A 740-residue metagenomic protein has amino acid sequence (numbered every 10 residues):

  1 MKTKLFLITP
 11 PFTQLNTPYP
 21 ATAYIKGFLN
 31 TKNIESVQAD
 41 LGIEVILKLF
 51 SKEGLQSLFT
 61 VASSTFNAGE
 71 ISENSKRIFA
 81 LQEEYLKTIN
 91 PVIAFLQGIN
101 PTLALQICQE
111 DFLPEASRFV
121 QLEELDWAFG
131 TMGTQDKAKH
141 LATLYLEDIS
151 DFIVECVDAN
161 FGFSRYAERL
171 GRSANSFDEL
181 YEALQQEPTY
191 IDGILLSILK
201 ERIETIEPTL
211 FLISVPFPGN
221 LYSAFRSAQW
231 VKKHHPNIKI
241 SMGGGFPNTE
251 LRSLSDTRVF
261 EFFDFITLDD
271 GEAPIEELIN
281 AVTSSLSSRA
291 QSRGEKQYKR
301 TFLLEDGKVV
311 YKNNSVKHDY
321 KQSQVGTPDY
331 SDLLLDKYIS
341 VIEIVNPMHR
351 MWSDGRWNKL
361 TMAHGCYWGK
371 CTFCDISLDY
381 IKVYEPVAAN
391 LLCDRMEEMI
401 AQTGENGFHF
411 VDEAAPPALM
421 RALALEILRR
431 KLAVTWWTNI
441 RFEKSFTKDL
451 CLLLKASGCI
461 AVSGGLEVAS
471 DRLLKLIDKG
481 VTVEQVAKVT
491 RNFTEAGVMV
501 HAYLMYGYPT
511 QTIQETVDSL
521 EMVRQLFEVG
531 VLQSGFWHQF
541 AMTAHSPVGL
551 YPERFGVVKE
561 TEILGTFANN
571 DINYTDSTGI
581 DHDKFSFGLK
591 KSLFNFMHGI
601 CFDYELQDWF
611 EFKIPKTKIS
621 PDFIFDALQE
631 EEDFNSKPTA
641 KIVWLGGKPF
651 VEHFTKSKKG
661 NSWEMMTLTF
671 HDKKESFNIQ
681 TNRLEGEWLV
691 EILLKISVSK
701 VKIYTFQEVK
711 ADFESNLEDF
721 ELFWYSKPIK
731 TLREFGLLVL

Functional and structural regions predicted by a protein language model:
K2-P10, N30-T31, V45-R165, L180 (+3 more regions): Radical SAM enzyme core and accessory elements
T3-T13, A21, L41-I43, F50 (+3 more regions): A structural motif corresponding to the C-terminal lobe/cap of the Radical SAM core domain
K4, F12-L15, P20-G54, Y85-T134 (+3 more regions): Glycine-rich beta-alpha loop elements in corrinoid/cobalamin-binding modules across cobalamin-dependent enzymes
T13-N16, V45-I46, P218-Y222, N248-E250 (+10 more regions): Flexible loop/turn segments at secondary-structure boundaries
L144-L199, E343, P347-I376, Y380: Active-site cores of enzymes that catalyze phosphoryl transfer or operate on phosphate-rich substrates
L180-A183, G307-K359, K674-N678, E734 (+1 more regions): N-terminal [4Fe-4S]-dependent radical SAM core
Y190-L251, S255-F262, P386, N390 (+4 more regions): Secondary-structure-rich domain cores
P328-M499: Radical SAM [4Fe-4S] cluster-binding motif and immediate context
